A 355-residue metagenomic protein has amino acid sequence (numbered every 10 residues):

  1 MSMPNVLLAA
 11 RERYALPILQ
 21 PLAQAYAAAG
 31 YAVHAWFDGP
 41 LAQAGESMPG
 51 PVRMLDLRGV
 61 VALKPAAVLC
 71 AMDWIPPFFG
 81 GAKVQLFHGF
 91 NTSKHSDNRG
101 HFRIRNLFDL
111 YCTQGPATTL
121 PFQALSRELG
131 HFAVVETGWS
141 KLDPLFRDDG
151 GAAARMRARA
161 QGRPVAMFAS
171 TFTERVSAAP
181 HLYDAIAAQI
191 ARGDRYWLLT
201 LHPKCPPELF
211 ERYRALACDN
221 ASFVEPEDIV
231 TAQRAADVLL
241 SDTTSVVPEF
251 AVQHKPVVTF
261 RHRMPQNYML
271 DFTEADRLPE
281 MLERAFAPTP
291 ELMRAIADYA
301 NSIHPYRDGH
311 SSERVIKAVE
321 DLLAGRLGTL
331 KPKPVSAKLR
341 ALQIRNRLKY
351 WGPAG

Functional and structural regions predicted by a protein language model:
S2-V6: Extreme N-terminal starter segment of soluble prokaryotic enzymes
L7-D149: Active-site and donor-binding regions of nucleotide-sugar-utilizing enzymes
A15-A29, S140-Y213, R307-E313: Conserved catalytic-core segment of nucleotide-activated headgroup transferases in glycan assembly
H34-S47, R192-F223: Catalytic donor nucleotide-activated moiety binding site of glycosyltransferases and closely related
E46-L57, G80-G89, R214-V224, K255 (+1 more regions): Active-site regions of enzymes building and remodeling cell-envelope glycoconjugates
D73-W74, F79-F87, P226-M269: A donor-sugar binding/catalytic signature common to diverse glycosyltransferases and related nucleotide-sugar
R105, L129-G130, E136, S245-R307: Catalytic binding pocket for nucleotide-activated donors in carbohydrate/polymer assembly enzymes
F286-G355: C-terminal amphipathic helix plus adjacent low-complexity, charged tail appended to glycosyltransferase catalytic
